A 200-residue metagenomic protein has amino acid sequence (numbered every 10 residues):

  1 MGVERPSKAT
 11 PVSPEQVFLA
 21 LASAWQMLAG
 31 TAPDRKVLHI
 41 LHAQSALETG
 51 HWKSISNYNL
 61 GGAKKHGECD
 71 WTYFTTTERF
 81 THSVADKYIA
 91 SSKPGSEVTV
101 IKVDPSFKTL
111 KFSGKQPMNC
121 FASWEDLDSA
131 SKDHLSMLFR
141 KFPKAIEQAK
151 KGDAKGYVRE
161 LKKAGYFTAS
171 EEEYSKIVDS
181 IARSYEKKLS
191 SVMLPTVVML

Functional and structural regions predicted by a protein language model:
M1-L200: Catalytic cores of secreted/periplasmic lytic hydrolases that degrade extracellular macromolecules
